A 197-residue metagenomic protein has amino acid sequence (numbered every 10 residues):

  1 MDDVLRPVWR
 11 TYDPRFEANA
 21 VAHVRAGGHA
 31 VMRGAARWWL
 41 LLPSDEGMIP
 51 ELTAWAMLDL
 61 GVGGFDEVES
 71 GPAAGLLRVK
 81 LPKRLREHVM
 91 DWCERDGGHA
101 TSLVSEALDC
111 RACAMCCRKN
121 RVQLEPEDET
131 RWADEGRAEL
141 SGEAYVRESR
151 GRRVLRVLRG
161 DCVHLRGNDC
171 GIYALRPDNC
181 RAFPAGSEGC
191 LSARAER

Functional and structural regions predicted by a protein language model:
M1-R197: Hydrophobic scaffolds flanking metal-cofactor catalytic centers in soluble metalloenzymes
